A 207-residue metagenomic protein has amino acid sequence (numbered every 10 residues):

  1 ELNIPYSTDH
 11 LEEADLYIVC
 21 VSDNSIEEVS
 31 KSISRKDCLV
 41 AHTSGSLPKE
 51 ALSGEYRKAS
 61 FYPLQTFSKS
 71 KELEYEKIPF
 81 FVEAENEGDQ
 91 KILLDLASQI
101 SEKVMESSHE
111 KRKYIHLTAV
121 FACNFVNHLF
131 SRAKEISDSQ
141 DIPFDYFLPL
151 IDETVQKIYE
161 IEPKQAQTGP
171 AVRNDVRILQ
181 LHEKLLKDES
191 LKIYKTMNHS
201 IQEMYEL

Functional and structural regions predicted by a protein language model:
L2, E72-L117, A122-Y159, H199 (+1 more regions): Internal alpha-helical scaffold of NAD(P)-dependent oxidoreductase catalytic cores
P5-L73: Rossmann-like NAD(P)(H) cofactor-binding subdomain of soluble oxidoreductases
S25-I26, P48, G88-D89, H128-L129 (+1 more regions): Short phosphate-engaging motifs
R35-D37, E87, D141, K187-D188: Short, glycine- and charge-enriched coil/turn segments that flank and shape catalytic ligand pockets
G45-L47, Q65, N86, I151-V155 (+1 more regions): Glycine-rich beta-alpha junction loops
D138, D152-L207: Interdomain hinge/lid region at the active-site interface of Rossmann-like NAD(P)-dependent oxidoreductases
